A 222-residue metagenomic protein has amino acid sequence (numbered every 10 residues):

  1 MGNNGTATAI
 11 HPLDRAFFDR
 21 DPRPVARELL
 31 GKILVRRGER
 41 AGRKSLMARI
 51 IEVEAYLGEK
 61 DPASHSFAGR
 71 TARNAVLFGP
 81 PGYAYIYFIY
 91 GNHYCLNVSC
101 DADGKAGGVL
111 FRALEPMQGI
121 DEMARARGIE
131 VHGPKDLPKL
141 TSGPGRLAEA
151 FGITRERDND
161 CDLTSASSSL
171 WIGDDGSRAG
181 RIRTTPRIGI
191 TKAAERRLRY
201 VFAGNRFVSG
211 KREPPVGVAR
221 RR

Functional and structural regions predicted by a protein language model:
G2-R222: Conserved, well-structured core segments that form or line functional sites
